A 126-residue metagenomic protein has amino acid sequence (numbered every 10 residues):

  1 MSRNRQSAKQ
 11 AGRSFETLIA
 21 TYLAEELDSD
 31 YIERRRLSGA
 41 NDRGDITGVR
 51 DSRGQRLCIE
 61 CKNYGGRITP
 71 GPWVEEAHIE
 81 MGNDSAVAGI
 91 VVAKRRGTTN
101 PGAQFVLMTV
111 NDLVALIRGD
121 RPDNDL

Functional and structural regions predicted by a protein language model:
M1-L126: Catalytic phosphate/metal-binding cores of nucleic-acid and nucleotide-processing enzymes, i.e., regions that mediate
